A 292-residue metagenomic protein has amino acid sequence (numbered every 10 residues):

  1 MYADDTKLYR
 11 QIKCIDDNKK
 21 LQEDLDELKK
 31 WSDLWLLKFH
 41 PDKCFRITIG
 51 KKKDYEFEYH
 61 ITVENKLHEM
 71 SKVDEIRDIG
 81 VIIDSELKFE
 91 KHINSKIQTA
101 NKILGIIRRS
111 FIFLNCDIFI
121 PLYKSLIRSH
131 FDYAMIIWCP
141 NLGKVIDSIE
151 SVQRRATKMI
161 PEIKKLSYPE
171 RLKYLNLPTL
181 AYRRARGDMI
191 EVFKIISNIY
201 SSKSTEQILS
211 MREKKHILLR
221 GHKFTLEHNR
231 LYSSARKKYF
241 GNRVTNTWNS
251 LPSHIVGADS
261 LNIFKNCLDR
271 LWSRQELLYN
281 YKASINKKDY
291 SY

Functional and structural regions predicted by a protein language model:
Y2-D4, S32, D78-E86, A100 (+6 more regions): Short, conserved catalytic/metal-binding micro-motifs enriched in Asp/Glu and His
T6-D33: Catalytic palm subdomain of template-directed nucleic-acid polymerases, centered on the conserved carboxylate motif
N18-L21, L25, F39, I93 (+3 more regions): Hydrophobic packing residues in well-ordered alpha-helices of helical domains and bundles
E23, L37-D74: Short, conserved micro-motifs composed of acidic
K29-T48, R77, V145-K215: Short, charged alpha-helical motifs in flexible N/C-terminal segments and linkers
M70-I137: Basic, alpha-helical interaction scaffolds
K203-R243: Amphipathic alpha-helical
C267-Y292: C-terminal helix/juxtamembrane-tail motif
